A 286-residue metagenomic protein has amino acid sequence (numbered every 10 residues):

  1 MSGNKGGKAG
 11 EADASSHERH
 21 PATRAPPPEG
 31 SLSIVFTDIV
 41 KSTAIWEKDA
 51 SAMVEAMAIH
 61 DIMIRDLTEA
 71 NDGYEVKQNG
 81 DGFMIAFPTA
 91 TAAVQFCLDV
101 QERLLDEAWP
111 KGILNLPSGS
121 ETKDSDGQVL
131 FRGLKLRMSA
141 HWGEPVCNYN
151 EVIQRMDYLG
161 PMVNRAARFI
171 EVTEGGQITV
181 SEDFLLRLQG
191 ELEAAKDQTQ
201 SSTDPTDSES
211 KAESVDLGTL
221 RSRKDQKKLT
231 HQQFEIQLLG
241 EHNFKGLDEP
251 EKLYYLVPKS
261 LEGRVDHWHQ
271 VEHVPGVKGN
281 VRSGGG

Functional and structural regions predicted by a protein language model:
M1-A22, V281-G286: Fungal intrinsically disordered, low-complexity polar regions
S2-G3, P26, V76, M156 (+4 more regions): Compositionally biased, low-complexity repeat tracts
G3, A12, T203-T206, V215 (+1 more regions): Intrinsic-disorder/low-complexity regions
G3-K8, P26, K48, E55-A58 (+2 more regions): N-terminal start-of-chain detector that recognizes signal peptides and the immediate post-cleavage beginning
D13-P110, L114: Catalytic NTP-binding/metal-coordinating core of nucleotidyl cyclase/transferase enzymes
H17-H20, H60, H141, H231 (+3 more regions): Histidine (H) residue identity feature
I62, M84-L261: Catalytic beta-strand-to-alpha-helix segment of the class III nucleotidyl cyclase homology domain
L256-G286: Long, domain-scale regions corresponding to catalytic signaling modules most often appended to membrane systems
